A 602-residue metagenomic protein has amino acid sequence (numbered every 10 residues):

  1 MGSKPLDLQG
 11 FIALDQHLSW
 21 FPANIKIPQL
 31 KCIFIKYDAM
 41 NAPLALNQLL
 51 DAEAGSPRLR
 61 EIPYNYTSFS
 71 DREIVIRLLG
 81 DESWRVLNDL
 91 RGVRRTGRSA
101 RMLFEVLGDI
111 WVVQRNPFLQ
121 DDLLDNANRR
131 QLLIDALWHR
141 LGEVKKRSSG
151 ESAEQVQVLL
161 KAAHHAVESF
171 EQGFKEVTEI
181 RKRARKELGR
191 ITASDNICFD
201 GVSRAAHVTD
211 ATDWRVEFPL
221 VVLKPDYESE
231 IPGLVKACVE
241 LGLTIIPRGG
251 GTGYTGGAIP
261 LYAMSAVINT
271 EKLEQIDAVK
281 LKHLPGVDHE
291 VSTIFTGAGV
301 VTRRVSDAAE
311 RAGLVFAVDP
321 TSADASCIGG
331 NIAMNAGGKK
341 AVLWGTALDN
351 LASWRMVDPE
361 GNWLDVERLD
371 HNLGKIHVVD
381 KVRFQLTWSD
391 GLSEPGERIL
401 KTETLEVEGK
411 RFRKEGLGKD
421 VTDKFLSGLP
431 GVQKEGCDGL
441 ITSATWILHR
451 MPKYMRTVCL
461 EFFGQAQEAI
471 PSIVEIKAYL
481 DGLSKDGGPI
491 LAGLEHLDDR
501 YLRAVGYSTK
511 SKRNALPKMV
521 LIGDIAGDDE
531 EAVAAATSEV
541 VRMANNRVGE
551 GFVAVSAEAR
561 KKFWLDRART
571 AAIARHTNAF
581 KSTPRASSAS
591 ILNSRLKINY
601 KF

Functional and structural regions predicted by a protein language model:
D7, F11-F602: Noncatalytic alpha-helical scaffold of FAD-dependent oxidoreductases
